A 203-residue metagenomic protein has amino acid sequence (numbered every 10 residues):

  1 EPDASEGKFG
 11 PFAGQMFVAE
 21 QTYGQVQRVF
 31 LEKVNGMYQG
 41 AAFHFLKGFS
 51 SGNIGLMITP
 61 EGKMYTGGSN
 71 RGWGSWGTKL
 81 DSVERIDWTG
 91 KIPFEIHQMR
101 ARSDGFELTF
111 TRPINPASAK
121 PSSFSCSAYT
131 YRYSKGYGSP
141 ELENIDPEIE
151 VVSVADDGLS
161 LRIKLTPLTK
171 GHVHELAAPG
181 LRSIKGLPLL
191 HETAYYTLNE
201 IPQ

Functional and structural regions predicted by a protein language model:
E1-P93, H97-G105, P116: Beta-propeller domains with acidic blade repeats across secreted/periplasmic ectodomains and cytosolic WD/CNH propellers
V18-E20, R112-I114, L165-P167: Non-cytosolic beta-sheet module surface loops
T89-E95, E141, T169, A178-Q203: Acidic, Ser/Thr/Gly/Pro-rich low-complexity segments and short DxT(G/T)-type signature motifs
H97-M99, E150-V154: Short amphipathic beta-strand and strand-loop transition segments with alternating hydrophobic
D104-L108, L161: Structural beta-strand segments of beta-rich domains
E107-V152, L176-S183, E192-Y196: Short, surface-exposed alpha-helix to beta-strand junction/turn motifs within ectodomains of secreted and cell-envelope
V154-H172: A surface-exposed beta-strand-loop module
